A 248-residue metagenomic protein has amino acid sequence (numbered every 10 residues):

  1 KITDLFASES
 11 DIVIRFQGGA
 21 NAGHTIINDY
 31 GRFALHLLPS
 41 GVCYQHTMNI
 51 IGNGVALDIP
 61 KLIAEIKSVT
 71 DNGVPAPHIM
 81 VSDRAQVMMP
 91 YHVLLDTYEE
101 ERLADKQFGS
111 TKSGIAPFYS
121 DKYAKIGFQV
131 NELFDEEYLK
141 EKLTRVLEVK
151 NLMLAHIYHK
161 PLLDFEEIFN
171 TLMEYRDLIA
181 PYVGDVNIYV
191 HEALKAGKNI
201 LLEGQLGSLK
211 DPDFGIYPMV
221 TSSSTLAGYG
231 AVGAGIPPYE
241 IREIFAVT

Functional and structural regions predicted by a protein language model:
K1-T248: Non-transmembrane, aqueous-exposed alpha-helical and coiled segments at domain scale
